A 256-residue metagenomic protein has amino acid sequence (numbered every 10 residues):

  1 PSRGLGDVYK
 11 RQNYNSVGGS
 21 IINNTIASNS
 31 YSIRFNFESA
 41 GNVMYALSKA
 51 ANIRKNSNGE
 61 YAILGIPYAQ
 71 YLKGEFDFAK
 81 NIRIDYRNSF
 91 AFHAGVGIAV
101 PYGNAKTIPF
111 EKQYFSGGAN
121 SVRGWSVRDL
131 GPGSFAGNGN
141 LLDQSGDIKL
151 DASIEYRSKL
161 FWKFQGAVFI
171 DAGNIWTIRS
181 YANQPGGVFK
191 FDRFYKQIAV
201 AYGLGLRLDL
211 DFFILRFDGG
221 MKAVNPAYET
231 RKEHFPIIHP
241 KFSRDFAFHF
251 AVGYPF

Functional and structural regions predicted by a protein language model:
R3-S158, V168-F191: C-terminal outer-membrane beta-barrel translocator/porin domains of Gram-negative envelope proteins and their
S28-S30, D85-S89, F161-K163, L210-I214 (+1 more regions): Strand-connecting loop/turn motifs
F164-F169, I214-G220: Conserved active-site loop/cleft motifs that coordinate metal ions or position small ligands
D171-G173, I178, R207, K222-P226 (+1 more regions): Flexible, small/polar- and glycine-enriched "cap/hinge" segments at structural transition points
A172, K222-F246: C-terminal/domain-terminus segments
A182-L210, F235-P236: Strand-loop-strand
L206-F213, F242-F256: Outer-membrane beta-barrel "beta-signal"
